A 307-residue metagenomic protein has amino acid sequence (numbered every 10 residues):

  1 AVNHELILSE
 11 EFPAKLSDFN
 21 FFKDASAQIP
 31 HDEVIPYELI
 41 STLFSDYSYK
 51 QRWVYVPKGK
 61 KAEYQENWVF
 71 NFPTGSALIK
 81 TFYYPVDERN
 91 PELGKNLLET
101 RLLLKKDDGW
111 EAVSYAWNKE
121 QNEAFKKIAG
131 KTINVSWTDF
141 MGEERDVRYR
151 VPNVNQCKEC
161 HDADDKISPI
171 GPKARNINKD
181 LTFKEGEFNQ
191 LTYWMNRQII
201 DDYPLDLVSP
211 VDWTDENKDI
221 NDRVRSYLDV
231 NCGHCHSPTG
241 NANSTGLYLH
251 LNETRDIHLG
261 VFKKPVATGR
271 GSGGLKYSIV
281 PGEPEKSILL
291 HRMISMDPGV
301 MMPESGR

Functional and structural regions predicted by a protein language model:
A1-I7, E88-R307: Sequence context surrounding c-type heme c attachment/ligation sites in exported
A1-W53: N-terminal pre-domain segments of enzymes
Q51-E63: Short, structured beta-strand/loop micro-motifs enriched in basic residues and often containing a Trp
A62-Y64, E88-R89: Short, solvent-exposed loop/turn elements at domain surfaces
E66-V69: Beta-sandwich/jelly-roll carbohydrate-recognition scaffolds of carbohydrate-active enzymes
F72-G75: Short, well-ordered loop/turn sites that connect or cap secondary structure elements
